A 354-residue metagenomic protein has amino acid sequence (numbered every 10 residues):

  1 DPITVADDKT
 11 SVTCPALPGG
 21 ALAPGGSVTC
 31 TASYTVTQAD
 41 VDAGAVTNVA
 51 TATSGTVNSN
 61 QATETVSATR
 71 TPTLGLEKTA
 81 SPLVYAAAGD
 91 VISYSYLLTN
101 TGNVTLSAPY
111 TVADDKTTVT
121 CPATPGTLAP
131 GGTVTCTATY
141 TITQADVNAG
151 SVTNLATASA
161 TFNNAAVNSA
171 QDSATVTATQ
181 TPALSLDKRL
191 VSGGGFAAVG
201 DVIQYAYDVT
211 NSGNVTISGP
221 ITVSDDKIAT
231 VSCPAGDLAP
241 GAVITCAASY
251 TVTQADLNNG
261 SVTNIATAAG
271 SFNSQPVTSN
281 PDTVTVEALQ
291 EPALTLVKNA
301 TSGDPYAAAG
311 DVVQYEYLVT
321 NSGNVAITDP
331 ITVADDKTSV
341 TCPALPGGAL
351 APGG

Functional and structural regions predicted by a protein language model:
D1-G354: Exported/extracytosolic protein signature
